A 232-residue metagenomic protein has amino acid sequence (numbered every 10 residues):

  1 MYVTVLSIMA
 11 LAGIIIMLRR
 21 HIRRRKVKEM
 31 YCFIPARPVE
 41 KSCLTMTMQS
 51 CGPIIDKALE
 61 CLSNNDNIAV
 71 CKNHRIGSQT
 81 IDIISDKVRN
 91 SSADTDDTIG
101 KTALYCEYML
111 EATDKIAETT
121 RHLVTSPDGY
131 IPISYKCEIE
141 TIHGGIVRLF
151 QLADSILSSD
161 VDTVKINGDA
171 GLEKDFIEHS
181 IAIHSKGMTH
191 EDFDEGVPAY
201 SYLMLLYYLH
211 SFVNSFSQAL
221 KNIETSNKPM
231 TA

Functional and structural regions predicted by a protein language model:
M1-V3, A10-A232: Cytosolic, long alpha-helical scaffolding segments
